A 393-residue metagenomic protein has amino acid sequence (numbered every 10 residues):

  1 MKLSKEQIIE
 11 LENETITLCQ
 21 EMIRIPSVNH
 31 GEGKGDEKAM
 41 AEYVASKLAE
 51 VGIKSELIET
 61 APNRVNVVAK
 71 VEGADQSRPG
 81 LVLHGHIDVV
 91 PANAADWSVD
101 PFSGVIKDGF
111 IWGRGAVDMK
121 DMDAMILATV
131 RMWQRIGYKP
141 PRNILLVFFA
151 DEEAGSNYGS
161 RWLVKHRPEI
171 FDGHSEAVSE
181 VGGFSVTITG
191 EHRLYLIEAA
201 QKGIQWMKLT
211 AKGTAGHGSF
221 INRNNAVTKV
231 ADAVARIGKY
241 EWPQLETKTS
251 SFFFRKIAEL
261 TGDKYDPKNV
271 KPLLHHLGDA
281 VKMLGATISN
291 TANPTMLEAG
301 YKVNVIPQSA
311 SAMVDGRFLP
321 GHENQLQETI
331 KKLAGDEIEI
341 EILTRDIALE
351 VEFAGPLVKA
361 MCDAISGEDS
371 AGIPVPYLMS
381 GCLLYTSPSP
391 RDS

Functional and structural regions predicted by a protein language model:
K2-R114, W133-R142: Acidic/His- and Gly-rich active-site-bordering loop/insert found across diverse amide/peptide-bond hydrolases
E12, A94-W97, Y138-K139, E198-I204 (+2 more regions): Short glycine/proline-enriched loop/turn "hinge" motifs that connect secondary-structure elements and lie
V117-L196: Acidic/histidine-rich catalytic neighborhood of metal-dependent amide-processing enzymes
P168-S175, G183-H192, E198-W206, G218-L297 (+2 more regions): Acidic-enriched catalytic cores of C-N bond-cleaving enzymes acting on peptides and small amides
I340-A354, Y377-G381: A short beta-alpha structural unit
V351-A364: Short, low-order "capping/linker" segments at domain edges
Y385-D392: Conserved small/polar residues in nucleotide/adenosyl-binding loops
